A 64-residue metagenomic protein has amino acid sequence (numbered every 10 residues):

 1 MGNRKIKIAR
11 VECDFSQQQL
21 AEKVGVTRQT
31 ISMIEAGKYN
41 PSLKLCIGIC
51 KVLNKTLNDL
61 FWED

Functional and structural regions predicted by a protein language model:
M1-R4, F15, N40, K44: Residues at secondary-structure transition points
R4-K23: Short basic helix-loop element that most often maps to the first helix and adjoining turn of HTH DNA-binding modules
Q19, T30, D59: Residues in the helix-turn-helix
V26-Y39: Recognition helix of helix-turn-helix/homeodomain-like DNA-binding domains that insert into the DNA major groove
K44-D59: DNA major-groove recognition helix of helix-turn-helix/homeodomain DNA-binding modules
